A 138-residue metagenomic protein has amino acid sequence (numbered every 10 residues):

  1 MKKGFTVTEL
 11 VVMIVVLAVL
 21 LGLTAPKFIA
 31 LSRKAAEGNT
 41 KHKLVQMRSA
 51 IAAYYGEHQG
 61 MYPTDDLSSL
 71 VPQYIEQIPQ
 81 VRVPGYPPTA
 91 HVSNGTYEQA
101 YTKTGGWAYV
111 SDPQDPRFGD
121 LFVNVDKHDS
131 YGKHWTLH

Functional and structural regions predicted by a protein language model:
M1-F28: N-terminal single-pass transmembrane signal-anchor helix
L17-A18, L44-V45, A52, T64 (+2 more regions): Alpha-helical interaction segments
G22-P26, L31-S69: Conserved hydrophobic/amphipathic alpha-helical signal-anchor segments
A52, G56-F118: Extracellular/periplasmic head regions of type IV pilus-like filament subunits
D112-Q114, V123-H128: Short, flexible beta-strand-to-coil junctions
V125-H138: Short, low-complexity, Pro/Ser/Thr/Gly-rich segments in the mature regions of secreted, periplasmic
